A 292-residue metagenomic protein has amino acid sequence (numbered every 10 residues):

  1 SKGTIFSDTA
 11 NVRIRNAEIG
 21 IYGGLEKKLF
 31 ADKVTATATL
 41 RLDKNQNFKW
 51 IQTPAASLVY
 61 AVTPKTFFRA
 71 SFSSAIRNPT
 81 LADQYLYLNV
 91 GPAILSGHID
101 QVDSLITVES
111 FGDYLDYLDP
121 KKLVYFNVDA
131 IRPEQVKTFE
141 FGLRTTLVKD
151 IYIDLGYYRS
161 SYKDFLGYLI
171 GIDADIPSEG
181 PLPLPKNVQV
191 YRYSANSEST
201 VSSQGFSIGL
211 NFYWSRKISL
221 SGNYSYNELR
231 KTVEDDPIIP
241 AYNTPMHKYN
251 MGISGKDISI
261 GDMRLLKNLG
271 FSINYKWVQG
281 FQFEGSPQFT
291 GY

Functional and structural regions predicted by a protein language model:
S1, A38-L42, A56, A70-S74 (+4 more regions): Transmembrane beta-barrel strands of outer-membrane/channel proteins
S1-G3, D43-N47, A75-P79, L86-V90 (+4 more regions): Structural signature of outer-membrane beta-barrel domains
G3-A17, T53-S57, Y85-P92, L169-E179 (+3 more regions): Flexible, surface-exposed loop regions and adjacent strand-edge segments of Gram-negative outer-membrane beta-barrel
I5-V12, T39-K44, Y125-D129, T138 (+4 more regions): Extracellular loop and loop/strand-boundary signature of outer-membrane beta-barrel proteins
V12-V59, L210-Y226: Surface-exposed extracellular loop regions of Gram-negative outer-membrane beta-barrel proteins
R13-I19, W50-Q52, Q135-F139, T200-Q204 (+3 more regions): Residues that define the transmembrane beta-barrel architecture of outer-membrane proteins
L29-D32, D154-Y162, L166, G171-P287: Gram-negative outer-membrane beta-barrel transporters
A61, R69, Q101-V190: Membrane-embedded beta-barrel scaffold of Gram-negative outer-membrane proteins
